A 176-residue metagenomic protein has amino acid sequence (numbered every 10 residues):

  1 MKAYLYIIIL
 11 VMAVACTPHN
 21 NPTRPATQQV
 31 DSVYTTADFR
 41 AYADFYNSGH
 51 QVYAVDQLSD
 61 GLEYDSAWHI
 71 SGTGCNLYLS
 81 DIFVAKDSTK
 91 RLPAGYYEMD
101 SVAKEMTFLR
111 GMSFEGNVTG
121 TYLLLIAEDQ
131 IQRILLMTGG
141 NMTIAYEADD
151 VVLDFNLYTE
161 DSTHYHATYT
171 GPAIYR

Functional and structural regions predicted by a protein language model:
K2-I9: Sec-dependent signal peptide recognition, specifically the positively charged N-region followed immediately by
M12-A15: C-terminal motif of bacterial Sec signal peptides marking the signal peptidase cleavage site
T17-N20: Bacterial signal peptide processing site
P22-Q28, D81, T138-M142, D150 (+1 more regions): Edge beta-strand at a domain terminus
P25-A43: Post-signal peptide N-terminal segment of mature Sec-exported envelope proteins
N47-T143: Surface-exposed helix/loop patches within compact recognition domains
